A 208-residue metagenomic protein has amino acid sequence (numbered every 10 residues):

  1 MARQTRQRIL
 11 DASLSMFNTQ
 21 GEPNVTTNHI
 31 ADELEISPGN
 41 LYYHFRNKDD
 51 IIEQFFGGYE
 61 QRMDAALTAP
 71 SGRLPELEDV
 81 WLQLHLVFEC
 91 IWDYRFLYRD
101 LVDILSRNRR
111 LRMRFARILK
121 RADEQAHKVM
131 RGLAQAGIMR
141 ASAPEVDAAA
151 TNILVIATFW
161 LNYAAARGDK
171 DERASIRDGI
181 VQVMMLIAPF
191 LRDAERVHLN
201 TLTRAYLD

Functional and structural regions predicted by a protein language model:
T5, I9-A12, A149: N-terminal positioning helix adjacent to the helix-turn-helix/winged-helix DNA-binding module
R8, M16-Q54: Helix-turn-helix
G57-M63: Short, basic, alpha-helical segments at the C-terminal edge of helix-turn-helix-like DNA-binding modules
L67-P70, Y98-L105, L133, G137 (+1 more regions): Secondary-structure edge/capping motif, primarily at the C-terminal ends of alpha-helices and the immediately following
T68-D93: Hydrophobic alpha-helical connector segments
R99-L101, M113-R114, S142, L199-N200: Short, hydrophobic secondary-structure boundary micro-motifs
R110-A136, D147-N162, D178-P189: Amphipathic alpha-helical packing segments from all-alpha helical-bundle domains
N162, A166-D208: C-terminal peripheral helix-coil segments that are non-catalytic and often amphipathic
